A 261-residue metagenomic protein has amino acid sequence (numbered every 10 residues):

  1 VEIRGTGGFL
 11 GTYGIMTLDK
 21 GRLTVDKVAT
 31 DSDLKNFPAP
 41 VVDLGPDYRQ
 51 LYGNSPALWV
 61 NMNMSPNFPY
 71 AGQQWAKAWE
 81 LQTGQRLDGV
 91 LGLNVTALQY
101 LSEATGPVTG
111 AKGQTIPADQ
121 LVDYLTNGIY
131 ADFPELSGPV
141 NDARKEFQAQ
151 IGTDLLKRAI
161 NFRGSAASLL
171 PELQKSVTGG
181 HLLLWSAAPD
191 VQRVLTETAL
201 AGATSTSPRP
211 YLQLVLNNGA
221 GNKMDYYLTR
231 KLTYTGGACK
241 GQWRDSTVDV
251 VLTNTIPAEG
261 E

Functional and structural regions predicted by a protein language model:
V1-E261: Non-catalytic, solvent-exposed segments at the cell envelope interface
